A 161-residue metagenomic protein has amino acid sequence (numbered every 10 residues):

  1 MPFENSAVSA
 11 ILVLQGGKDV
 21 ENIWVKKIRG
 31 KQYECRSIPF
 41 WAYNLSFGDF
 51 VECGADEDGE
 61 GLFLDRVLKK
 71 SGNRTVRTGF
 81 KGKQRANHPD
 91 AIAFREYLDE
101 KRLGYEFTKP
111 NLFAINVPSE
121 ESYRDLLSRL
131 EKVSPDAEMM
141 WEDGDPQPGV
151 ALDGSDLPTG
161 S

Functional and structural regions predicted by a protein language model:
M1-G17: Extended boundary segments
Q15, K27-S37: Short, structured beta-strand/loop micro-motifs enriched in basic residues and often containing a Trp
D56-K69: Short, Lys/Arg- and Gly-enriched loop/turn segments at beta-strand edges
L68-Q84, F113-I115: Short glycine-/aliphatic-rich beta-strand segments at the starts of folded cytosolic domains
R85-S161: Helix-rich terminal scaffold detector
